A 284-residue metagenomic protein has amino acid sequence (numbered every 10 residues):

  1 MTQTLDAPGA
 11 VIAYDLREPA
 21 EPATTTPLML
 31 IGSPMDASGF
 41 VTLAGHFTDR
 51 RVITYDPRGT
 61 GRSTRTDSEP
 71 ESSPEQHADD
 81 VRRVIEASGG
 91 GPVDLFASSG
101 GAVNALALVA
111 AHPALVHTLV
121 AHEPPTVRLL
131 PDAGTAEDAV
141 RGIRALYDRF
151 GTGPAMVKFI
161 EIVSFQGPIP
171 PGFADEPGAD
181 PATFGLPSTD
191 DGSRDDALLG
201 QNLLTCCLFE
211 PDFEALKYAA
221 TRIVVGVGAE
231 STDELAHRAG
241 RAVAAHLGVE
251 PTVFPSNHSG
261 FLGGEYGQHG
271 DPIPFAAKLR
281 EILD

Functional and structural regions predicted by a protein language model:
D6-R65, P70: Conserved HGGG/HGGXW glycine-rich cap/lid loop of the alpha/beta-hydrolase fold
L30, L95, V225-V227: Structural beta-sheet core signal
D56-T60, P125, N257: Short beta-to-alpha linker loops that shape the active-site pocket of alpha/beta-hydrolase fold enzymes
G59-D94: Active-site loop/oxyanion-hole signature of alpha/beta-hydrolase fold enzymes
G91-L130: Conserved hydrolase catalytic core segment
T135-G142, L146-E250: Alpha/beta-hydrolase
L247-D284: Catalytic active-site module of serine/aspartate enzymes centered on a nucleophile-bearing elbow/loop
